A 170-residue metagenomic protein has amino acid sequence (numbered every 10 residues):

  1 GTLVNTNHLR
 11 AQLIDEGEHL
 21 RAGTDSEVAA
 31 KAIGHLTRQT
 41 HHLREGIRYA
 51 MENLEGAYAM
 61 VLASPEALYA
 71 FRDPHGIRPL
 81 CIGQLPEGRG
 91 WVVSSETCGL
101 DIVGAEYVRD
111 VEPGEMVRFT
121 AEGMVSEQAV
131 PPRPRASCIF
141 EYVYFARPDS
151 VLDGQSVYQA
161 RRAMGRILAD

Functional and structural regions predicted by a protein language model:
T2-P113, R118-D170: Conserved short alpha-helical segments that host acidic/polar catalytic motifs at enzyme active sites
